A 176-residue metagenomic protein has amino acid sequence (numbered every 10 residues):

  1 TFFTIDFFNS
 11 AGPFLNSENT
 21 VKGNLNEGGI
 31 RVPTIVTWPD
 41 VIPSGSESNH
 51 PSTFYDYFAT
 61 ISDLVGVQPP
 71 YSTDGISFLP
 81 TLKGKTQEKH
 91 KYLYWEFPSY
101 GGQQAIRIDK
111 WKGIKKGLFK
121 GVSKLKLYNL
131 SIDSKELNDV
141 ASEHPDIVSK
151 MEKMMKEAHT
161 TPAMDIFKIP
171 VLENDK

Functional and structural regions predicted by a protein language model:
F2-E27, I42-S46, H50-K126, L130 (+3 more regions): C-terminal cap/loop subdomain of S1 sulfatases and analogous C-terminal strand-loop tails that border
R31: Conserved nucleotide-sugar donor-binding catalytic segment
T34-V36, S52: Short glycine- and hydrophobic/aromatic-rich loop-to-beta-strand nucleating segment in the catalytic cores
D133: Intrinsically disordered, low-complexity polar regions and short flexible loop motifs
E136-V140: Carboxylate-dense, calcium-coordinating segments in secreted/extracellular and ER-lumen proteins
E143-V148, E152: C-terminal structured subdomain/cap of oxidoreductase catalytic cores
